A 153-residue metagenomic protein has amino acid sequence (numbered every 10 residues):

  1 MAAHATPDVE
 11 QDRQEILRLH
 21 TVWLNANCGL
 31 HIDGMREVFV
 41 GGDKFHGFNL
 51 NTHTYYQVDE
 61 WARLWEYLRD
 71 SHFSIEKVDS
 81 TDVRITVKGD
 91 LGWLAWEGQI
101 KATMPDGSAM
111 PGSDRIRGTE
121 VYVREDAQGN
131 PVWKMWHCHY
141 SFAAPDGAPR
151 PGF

Functional and structural regions predicted by a protein language model:
M1-G41, G47, D90, P149-F153: Short, low-complexity N-terminal intrinsically disordered segments enriched in polar/charged residues
E10-Q14, I32-K88, E97, G112-S113: A solvent-exposed, acidic/Ser-Thr-rich amphipathic alpha-helical stretch
D12, H20, N27, G47 (+4 more regions): Polar/charged side chains located within well-ordered beta-strands of beta-rich proteins
W23, L64-W65, D79-I85, G98-I100 (+2 more regions): Hydrophobic/aromatic beta-strand elements that line small-molecule binding cavities or substrate pockets in beta-rich
N49, M104, D126: Acidic surface patches and DE-rich sequence motifs
T52-H53, I100-K101, F142-A143: Solvent-exposed loop/turn segments at secondary-structure junctions within structured extracellular/periplasmic domains
W93, D114-R150: Short beta-strand edge/turn micro-motifs at domain boundaries
D106-S108: Extracellular loop and loop/strand-boundary signature of outer-membrane beta-barrel proteins
